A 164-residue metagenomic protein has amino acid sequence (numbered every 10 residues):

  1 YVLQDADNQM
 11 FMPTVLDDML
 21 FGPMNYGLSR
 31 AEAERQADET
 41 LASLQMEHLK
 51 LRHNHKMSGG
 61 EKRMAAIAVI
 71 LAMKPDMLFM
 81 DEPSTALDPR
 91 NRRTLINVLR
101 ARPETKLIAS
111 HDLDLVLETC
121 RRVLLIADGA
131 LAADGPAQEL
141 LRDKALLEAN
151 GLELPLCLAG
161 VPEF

Functional and structural regions predicted by a protein language model:
A31-L49: Conserved ABC ATPase "signature" region
H53-M57, E61: Conserved ABC ATPase signature
I67, L95: Hydrophobic anchor residue at the start of the ABC signature
L78-D81: Catalytic Walker B motif of ABC-type/P-loop ATPase nucleotide-binding domains
S110-H111: H-loop/switch region of ABC-family ATPase nucleotide-binding domains
V116-E118: A short, surface-exposed alpha-helical micro-motif characterized by mixed small hydrophobic and charged/polar residues
A130-E153: Conserved beta-strand-loop-alpha-helix hinge in the C-terminal portion of ABC ATPase nucleotide-binding domains
